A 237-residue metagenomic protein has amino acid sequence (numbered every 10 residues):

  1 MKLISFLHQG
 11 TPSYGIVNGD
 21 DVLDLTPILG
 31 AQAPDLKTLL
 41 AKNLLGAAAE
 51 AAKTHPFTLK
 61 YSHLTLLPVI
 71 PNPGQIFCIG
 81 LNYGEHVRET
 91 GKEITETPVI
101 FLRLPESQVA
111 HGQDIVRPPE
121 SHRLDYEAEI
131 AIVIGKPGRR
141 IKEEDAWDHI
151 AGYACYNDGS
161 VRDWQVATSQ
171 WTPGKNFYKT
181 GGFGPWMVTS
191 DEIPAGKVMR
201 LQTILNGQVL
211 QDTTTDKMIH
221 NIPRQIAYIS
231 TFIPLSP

Functional and structural regions predicted by a protein language model:
M1-P98: N-terminal non-catalytic cap/leader segment that marks the start of a structured domain
I4, L66-P68, R88-G91, I115-L124 (+4 more regions): A generic local secondary-structure boundary/capping motif
Q9-G10, A49, K60, V69 (+3 more regions): Catalytic-pocket segment enriched in acidic/His residues
Y14, E129-V133, A154, Q202: Residues embedded in well-ordered beta-strands
P71, A110, D125-E127, S236-P237: Residue-level recognition of short, solvent-exposed, well-ordered loop/turn junctions that link secondary-structure
I94-H111, Y126: Structural signature of FAD isoalloxazine-binding scaffolds in flavoprotein oxidoreductases
I134, I141-Y156: RNA pseudouridine synthases
